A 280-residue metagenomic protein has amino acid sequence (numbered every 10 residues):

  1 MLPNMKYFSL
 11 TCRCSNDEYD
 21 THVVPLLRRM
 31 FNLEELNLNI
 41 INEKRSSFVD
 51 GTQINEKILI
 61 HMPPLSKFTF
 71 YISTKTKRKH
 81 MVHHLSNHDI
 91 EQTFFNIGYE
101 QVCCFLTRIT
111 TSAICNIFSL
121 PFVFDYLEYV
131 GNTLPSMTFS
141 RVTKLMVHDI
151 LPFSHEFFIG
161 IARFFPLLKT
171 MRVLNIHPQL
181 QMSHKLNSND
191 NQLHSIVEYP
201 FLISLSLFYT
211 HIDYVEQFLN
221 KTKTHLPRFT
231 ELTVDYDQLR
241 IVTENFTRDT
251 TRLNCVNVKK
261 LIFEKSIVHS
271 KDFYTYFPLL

Functional and structural regions predicted by a protein language model:
M1-L280: Eukaryote-biased activation of long, low-complexity terminal tails and linkers
